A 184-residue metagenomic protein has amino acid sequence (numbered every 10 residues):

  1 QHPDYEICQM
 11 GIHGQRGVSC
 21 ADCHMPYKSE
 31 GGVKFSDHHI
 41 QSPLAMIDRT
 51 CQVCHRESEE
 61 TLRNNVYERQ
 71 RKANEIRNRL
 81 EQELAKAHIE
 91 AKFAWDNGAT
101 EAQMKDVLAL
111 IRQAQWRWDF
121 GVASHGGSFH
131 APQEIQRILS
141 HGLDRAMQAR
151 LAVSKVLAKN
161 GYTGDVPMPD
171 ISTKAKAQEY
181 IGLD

Functional and structural regions predicted by a protein language model:
Q1-N78, G121-Q133: Inter-heme linker and motif-flanking segments adjacent to c-type heme-binding CXXCH motifs in c-type cytochromes
V66-Q70, N74-D184: Mature extracytoplasmic or organellar-lumen-exposed domains after removal of signal/transit peptides
